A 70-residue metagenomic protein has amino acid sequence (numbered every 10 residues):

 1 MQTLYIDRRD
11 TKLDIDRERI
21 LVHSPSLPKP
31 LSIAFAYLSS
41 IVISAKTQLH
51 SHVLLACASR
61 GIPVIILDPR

Functional and structural regions predicted by a protein language model:
M1-R70: N-terminal intrinsically disordered, cationic/polar leader segments that include organellar targeting peptides
